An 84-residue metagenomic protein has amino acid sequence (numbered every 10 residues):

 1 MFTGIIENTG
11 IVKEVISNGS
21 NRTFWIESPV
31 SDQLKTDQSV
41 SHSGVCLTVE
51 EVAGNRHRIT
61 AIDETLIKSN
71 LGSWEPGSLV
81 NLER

Functional and structural regions predicted by a protein language model:
M1-R84: Conserved loop->alpha-helix
